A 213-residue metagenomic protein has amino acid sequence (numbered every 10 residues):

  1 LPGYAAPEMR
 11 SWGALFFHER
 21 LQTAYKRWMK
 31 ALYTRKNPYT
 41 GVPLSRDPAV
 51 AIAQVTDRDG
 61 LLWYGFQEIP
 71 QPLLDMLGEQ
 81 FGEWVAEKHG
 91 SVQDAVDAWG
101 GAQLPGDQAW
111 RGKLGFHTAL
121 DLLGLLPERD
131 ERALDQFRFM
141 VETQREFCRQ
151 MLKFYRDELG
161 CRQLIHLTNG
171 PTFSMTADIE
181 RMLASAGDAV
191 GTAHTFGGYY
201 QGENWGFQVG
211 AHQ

Functional and structural regions predicted by a protein language model:
L1-G198, Q213: Active-site region of glycoside hydrolase catalytic domains
Y199-N204: Short, charged, surface-exposed secondary-structure boundary motifs
G206-Q213: Short, intrinsically disordered, charge-balanced linker/junction segments flanking boundaries in proteins
